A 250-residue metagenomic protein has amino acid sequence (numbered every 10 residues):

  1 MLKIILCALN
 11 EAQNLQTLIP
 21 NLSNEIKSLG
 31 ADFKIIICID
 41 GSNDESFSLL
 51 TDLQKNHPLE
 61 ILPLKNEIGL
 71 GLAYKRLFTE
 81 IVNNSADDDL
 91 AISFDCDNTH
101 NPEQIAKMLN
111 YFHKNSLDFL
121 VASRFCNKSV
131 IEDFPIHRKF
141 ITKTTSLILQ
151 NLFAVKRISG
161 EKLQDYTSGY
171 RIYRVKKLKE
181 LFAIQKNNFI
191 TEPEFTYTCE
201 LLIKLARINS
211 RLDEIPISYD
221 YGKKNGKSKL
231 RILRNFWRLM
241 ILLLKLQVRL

Functional and structural regions predicted by a protein language model:
M1-L6, Q13-N24, S28, K107-N110 (+1 more regions): Hydrophobic helical membrane-anchoring modules
I4, I35-I37, I61, A91 (+2 more regions): Hydrophobic/aromatic residues located in beta-strands of well-ordered beta-sheets within soluble catalytic
Q13-T17, D44-S48, L72: Residue-level preference for short helical/loop micro-motifs built around acidic side chains
I26-A31, Q54-L59, S85: Short helix-capping segments at alpha-helix termini
A31-S42, L64: Short beta-strand/loop segment that forms part of the nucleotide-sugar
I39-S48, N98: A conserved acidic beta->alpha catalytic loop
L62-E80, L90, P102-T191, G222-L230 (+1 more regions): Acceptor/aglycone-binding surface of glycosyltransferases and processive sugar-polymer synthases
S85-T99: Short beta-strand-to-loop acidic/aromatic patch adjacent to the donor-nucleotide binding site
